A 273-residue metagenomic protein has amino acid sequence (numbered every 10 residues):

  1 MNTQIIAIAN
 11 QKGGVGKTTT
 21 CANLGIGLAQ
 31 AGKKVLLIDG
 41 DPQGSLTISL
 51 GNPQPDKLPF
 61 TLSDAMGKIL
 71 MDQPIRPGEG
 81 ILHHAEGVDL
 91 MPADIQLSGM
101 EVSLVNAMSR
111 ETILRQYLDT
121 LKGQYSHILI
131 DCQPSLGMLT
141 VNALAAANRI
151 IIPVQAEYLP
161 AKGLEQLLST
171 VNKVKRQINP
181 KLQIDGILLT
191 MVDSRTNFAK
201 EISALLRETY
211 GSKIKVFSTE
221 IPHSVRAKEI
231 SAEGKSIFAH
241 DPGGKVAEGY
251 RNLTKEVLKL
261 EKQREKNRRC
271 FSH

Functional and structural regions predicted by a protein language model:
M1-H273: P-loop NTP-binding core
